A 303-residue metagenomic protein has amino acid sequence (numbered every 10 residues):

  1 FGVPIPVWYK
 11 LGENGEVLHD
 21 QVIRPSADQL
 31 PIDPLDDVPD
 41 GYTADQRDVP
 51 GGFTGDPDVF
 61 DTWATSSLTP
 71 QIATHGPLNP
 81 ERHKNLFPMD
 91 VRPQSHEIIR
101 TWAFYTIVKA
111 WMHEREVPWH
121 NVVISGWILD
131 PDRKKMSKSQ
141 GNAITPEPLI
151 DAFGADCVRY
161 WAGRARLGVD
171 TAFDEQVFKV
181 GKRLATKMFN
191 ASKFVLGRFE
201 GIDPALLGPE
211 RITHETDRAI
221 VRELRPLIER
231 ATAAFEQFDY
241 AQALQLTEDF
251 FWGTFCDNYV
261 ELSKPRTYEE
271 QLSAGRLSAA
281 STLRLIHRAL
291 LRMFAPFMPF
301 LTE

Functional and structural regions predicted by a protein language model:
F1-G201, I220-S263, T267, S281-A295: Structured secondary-structure scaffolds
E147-I150, P209-I220, G275: A ubiquitous short alpha-helical element
A205-L206: Charged, heptad-repeat coiled-coil alpha-helices that serve as long linker/dimerization "arms" in large NTP-dependent
V260, T302-E303: Short, well-ordered alpha-helical segments that carry or flank key catalytic/ligand-binding motifs at enzyme/regulatory
E270-Q271, R276-T282: Catalytic palm subdomain of template-directed nucleic-acid polymerases, centered on the conserved carboxylate motif
